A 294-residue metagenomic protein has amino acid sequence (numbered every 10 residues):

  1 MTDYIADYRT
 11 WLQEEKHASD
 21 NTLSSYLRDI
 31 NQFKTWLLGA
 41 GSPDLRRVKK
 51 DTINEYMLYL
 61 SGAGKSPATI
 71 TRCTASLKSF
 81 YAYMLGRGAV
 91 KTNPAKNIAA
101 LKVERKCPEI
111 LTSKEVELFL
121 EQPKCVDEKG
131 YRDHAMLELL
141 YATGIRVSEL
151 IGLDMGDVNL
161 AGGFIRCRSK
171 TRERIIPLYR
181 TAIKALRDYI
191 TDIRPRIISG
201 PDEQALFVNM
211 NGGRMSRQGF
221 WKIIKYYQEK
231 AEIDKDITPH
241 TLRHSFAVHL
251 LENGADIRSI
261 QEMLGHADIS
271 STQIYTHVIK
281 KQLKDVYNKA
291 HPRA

Functional and structural regions predicted by a protein language model:
M1-A294: Conserved catalytic core of the tyrosine transesterase superfamily
